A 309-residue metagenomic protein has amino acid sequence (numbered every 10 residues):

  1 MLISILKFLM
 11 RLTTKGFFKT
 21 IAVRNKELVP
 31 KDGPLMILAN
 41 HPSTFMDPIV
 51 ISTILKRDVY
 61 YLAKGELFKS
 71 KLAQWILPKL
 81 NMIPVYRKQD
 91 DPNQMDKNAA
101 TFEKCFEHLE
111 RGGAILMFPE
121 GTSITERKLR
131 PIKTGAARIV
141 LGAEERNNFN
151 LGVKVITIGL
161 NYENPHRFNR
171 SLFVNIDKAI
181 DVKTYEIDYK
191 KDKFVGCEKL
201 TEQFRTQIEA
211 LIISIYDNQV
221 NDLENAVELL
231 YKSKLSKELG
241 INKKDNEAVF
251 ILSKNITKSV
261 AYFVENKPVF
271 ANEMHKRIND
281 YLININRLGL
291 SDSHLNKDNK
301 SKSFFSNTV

Functional and structural regions predicted by a protein language model:
L2-S4, M10-H41: Helix-to-loop junction immediately C-terminal to a conserved catalytic motif
I5, V29-Q94: Catalytic core of membrane glycerolipid acyltransferases/transacylases, capturing the structured, soluble-facing
F8, K71-W75, S171, N175: Generic alpha-helical secondary structure signal
K19, R57, P78, L151 (+1 more regions): Residue-level signal for beta-strand positions within conserved beta-sheet cores that form or flank
T20-I21, T53, R57-V59, F102 (+1 more regions): Basic/hydrophobic alpha-helical interface regions
I21, V59, I83, V153 (+1 more regions): A broad, low-specificity signal marking well-ordered, structured residues that form hydrophobic/aromatic
I21-K26, D47-P48, F102-E103: A generic local structural motif
Q89, Q94-T308: Non-catalytic C-terminal accessory region of glycerolipid acyltransferases and related lyso-lipid remodeling enzymes
